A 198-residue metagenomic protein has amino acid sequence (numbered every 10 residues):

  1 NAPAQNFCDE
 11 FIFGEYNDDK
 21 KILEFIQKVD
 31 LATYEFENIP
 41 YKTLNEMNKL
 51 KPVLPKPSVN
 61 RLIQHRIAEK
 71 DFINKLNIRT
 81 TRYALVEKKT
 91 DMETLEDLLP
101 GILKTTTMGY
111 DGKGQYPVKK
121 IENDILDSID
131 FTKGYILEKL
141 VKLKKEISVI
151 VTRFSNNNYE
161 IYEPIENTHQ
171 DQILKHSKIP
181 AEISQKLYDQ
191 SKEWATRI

Functional and structural regions predicted by a protein language model:
N1-Q64, A68-D71: ATP-binding N-terminal substructure of ATP-dependent carboxylate-amine bond-forming enzymes
T33, V53-P55, T81, I102 (+2 more regions): Structural detector of well-ordered beta-strand residues that form the stable sheet scaffold of enzyme domains
E37-I39, T106-M108, T152: Short glycine-rich anion-binding loops that position phosphate/pyrophosphate groups of nucleotides and phosphorylated
K42-T43, D111-G112, E146: Glycine/Thr-rich phosphate-binding loops of Rossmann-like dinucleotide-binding domains
K56-K119, D124: A conserved helix-loop-beta module that forms one wall/lid of the active-site cleft in ATP-utilizing catalytic domains
V118-I198: Internal nucleotide-binding/catalytic subdomain
